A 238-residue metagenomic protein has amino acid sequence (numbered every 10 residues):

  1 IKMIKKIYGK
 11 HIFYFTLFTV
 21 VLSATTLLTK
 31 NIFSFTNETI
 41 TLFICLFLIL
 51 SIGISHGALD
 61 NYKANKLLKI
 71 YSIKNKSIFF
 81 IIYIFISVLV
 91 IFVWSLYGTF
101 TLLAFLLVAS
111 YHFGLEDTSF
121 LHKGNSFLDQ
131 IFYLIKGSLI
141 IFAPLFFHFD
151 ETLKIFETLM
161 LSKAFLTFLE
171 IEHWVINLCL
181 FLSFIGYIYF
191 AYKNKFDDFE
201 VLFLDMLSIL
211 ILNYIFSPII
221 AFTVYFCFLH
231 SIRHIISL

Functional and structural regions predicted by a protein language model:
M3-T19: N-terminal membrane topogenic signal
L22-T25, I82-I91, F113, F203-L212: Hydrophobic, membrane-inserted alpha-helices
T25-L42: Short, hydrophobic transmembrane alpha-helix segments
F35-T36, N65-N75, S119-Q130, Y189-F203: Membrane-interface helix-boundary motifs at transmembrane edges
K69-I73, V88-F147, E157-A164: Membrane-interface helix-loop-helix junctions at boundaries between adjacent transmembrane segments
L107-Y111, E116, I131-T152, E172-F190 (+1 more regions): Alpha-helical transmembrane segments of multi-pass integral membrane proteins
E116, Y225-L238: Predominantly late transmembrane helices and immediately cytosolic-facing juxtamembrane segments
S162-V175: Short aromatic-rich membrane-water interface segments that cap or initiate transmembrane helices in multi-pass membrane
